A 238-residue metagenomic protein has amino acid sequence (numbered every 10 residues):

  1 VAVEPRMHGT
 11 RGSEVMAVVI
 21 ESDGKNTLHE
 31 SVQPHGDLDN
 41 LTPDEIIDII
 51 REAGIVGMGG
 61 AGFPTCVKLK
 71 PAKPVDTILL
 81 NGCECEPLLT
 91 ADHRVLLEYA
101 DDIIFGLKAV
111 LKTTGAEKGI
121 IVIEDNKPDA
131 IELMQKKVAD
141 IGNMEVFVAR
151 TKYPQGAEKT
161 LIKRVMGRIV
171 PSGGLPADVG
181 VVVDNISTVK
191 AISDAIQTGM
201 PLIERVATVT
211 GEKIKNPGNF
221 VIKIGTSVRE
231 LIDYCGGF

Functional and structural regions predicted by a protein language model:
E4-M58, G62-F63, A72-K73, P128: Acidic low-complexity segments
R6-H8, D23-K25, C83-E84, H93 (+2 more regions): Short, ordered loop/turn segments at secondary-structure junctions
E21, L79-N81, V122, K223: Short beta-strand segments
T27-L28, I78-D92, K213: Gly-rich Lys/Arg/Thr-decorated short loops/hinges at beta-loop-alpha junctions or inter-strand turns that position
L28-S31, C66, L88-T90, A157 (+2 more regions): Short helix/loop capping segments that flank catalytic or ligand/cofactor-binding pockets
H29-L41, E52-A53, T90-E98, G119-E124 (+2 more regions): Flexible, glycine/proline-enriched loop segments at strand-loop-helix junctions that form or flank small-ligand binding
L97-K112: Histidine-anchored nucleotide/phosphate-binding helix
E117-V228, Y234-F238: Hydrophobic alpha-helical positions that pack around
